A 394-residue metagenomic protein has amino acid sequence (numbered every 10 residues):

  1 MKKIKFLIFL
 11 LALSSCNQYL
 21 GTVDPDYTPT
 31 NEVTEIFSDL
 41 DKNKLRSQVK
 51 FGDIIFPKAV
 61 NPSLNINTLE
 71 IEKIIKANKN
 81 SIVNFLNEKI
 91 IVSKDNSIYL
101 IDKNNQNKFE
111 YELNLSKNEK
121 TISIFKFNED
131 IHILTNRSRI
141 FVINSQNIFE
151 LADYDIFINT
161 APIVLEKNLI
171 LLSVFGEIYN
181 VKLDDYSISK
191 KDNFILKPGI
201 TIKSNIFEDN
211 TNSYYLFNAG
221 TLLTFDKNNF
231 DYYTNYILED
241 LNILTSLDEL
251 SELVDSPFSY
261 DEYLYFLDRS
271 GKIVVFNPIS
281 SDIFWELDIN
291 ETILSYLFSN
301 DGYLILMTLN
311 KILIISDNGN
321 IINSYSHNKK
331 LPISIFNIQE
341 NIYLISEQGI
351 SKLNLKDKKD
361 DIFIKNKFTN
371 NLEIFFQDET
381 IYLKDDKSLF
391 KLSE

Functional and structural regions predicted by a protein language model:
M1-G21: Classical Sec-dependent N-terminal signal peptides that target proteins to the secretory pathway
N17-A59, I66-F85, K108-F125, F149-I163 (+5 more regions): Extracytoplasmic beta-rich repeat domains
K89-I90, I131, L169, S213 (+4 more regions): Hydrophobic beta-strand positions that form the internal "hydrophobic ladder" of WD40/Gbeta-like beta-propeller blades
S93-D95, T135-N136, S173-V174, F217-N218 (+4 more regions): Structural signature of WD-repeat beta-propellers
Y99, F141, Y179, L223 (+4 more regions): WD40 beta-propeller blade core
D102-Q106, I143-N147, K182-Y186, D226-F230 (+4 more regions): Short loop/turn segments that connect beta-strands within beta-propeller blades
L306-L313, S324-K352: Loop/turn-rich, solvent-exposed surfaces of beta-rich toroidal or solenoidal domains
N341, S346-S388, E394: C-terminal closing repeat unit and adjoining cap/tail of repeat-based domains
